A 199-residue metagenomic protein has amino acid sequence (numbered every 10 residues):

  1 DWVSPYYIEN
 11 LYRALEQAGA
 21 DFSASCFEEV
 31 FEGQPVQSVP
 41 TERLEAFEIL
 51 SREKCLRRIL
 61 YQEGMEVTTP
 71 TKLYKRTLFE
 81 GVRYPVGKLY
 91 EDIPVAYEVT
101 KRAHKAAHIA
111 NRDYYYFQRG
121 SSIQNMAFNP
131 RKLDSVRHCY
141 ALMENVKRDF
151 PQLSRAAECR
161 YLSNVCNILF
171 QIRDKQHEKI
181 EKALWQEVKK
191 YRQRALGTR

Functional and structural regions predicted by a protein language model:
D1, G120, V146-F150, L169-Q176: Secondary-structure edge/capping motif, primarily at the C-terminal ends of alpha-helices and the immediately following
W2-A107, F117-P130: Donor-binding/catalytic cores of nucleotide-activated saccharide and glycerol-phosphate transferases/polymerases
P5, N129-R137, E178, K182-W185: Non-membrane alpha-helical structural segments and their capping/turn regions in soluble enzymes
A20, D174-R199: Membrane-interface aromatic/basic loop that binds lipid-linked glycans or pyrophosphate carriers, typified by
R112-V146: Glycine- and acidic-residue-rich phosphate-binding/metal-coordinating active-site segment common to enzymes that handle
D134, Q152-R160, K179: Residues within HEAT/ARM-like alpha-solenoid scaffolds
R137-A156, Q193-T198: C-terminal, non-catalytic tails of nucleotide-sugar-dependent glycosyltransferases
C159-F170: Amphipathic alpha-helical repeat scaffolds of TPR domains
